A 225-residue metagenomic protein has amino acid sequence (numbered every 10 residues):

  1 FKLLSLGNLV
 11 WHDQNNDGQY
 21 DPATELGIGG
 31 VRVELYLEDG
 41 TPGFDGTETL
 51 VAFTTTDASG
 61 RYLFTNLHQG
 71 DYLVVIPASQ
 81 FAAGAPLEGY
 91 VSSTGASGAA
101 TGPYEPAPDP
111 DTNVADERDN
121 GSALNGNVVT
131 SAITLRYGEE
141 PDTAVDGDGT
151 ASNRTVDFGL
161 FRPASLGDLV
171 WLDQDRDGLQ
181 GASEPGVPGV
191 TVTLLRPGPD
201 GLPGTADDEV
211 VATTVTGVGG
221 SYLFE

Functional and structural regions predicted by a protein language model:
F1-S59, F64-G219, F224-E225: Acidic Ser/Thr-enriched surface turn/capping motif at secondary-structure junctions
